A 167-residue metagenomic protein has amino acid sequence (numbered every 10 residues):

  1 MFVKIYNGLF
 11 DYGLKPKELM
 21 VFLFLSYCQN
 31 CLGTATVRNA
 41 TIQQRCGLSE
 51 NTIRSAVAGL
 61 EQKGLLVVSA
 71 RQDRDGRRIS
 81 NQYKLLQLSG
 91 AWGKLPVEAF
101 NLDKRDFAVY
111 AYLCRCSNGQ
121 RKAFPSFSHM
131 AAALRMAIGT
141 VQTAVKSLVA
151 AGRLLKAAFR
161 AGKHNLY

Functional and structural regions predicted by a protein language model:
M1-H129, A133-T140, A161-K163: Short recognition helix of helix-turn-helix/winged-helix DNA-binding domains
K63, A151-G152: Alpha-helix C-caps/helix-loop-beta hinges
L134, G152-L155: Exposed regions on extracellular, virion, or secretory-pathway luminal proteins
V145-S147, A151: Contiguous alpha-helical segments
